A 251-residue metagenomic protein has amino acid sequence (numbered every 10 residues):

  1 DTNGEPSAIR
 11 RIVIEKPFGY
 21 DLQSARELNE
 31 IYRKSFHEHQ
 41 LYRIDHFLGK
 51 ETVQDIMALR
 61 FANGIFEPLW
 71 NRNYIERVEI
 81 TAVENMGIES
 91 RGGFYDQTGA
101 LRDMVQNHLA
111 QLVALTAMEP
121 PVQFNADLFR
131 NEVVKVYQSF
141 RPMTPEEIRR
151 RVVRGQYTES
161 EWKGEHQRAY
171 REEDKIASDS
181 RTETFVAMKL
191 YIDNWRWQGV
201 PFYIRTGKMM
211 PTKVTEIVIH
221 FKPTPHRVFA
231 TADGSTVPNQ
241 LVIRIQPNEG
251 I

Functional and structural regions predicted by a protein language model:
D1-I251: Secretory/organelle targeting and membrane-embedding segments
